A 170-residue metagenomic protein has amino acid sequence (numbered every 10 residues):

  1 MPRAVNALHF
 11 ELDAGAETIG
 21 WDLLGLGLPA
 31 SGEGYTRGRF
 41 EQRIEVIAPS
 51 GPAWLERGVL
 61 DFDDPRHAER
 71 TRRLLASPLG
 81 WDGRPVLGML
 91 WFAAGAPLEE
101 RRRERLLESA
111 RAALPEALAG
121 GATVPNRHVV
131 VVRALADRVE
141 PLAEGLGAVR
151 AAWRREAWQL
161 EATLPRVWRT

Functional and structural regions predicted by a protein language model:
M1-T36, E45: Internal, conserved structured core segments that host functional sites
L24-T170: A structural signal for small-residue-enriched, beta-sheet-centric alpha/beta enzyme cores and oligomeric scaffold folds
